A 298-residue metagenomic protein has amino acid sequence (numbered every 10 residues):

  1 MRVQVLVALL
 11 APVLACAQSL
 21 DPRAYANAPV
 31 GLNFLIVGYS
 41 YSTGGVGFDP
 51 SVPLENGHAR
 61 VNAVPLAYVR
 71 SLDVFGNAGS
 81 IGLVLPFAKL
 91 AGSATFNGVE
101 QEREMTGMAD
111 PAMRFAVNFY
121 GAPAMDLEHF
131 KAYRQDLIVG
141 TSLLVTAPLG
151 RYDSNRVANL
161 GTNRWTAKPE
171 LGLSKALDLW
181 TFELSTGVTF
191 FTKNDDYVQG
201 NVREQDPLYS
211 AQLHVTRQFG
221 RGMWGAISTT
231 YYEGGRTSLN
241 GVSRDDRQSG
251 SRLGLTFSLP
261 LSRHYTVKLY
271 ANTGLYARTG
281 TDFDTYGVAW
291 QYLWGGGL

Functional and structural regions predicted by a protein language model:
G31, H58-L66, T106-M113, L137 (+4 more regions): Residues that define the transmembrane beta-barrel architecture of outer-membrane proteins
N33-L35, G79-L83, M113, L137-L143 (+5 more regions): Transmembrane beta-strands of outer-membrane beta-barrel proteins
V37-Y39, L66-R70, M113-F119, L143 (+6 more regions): Residues on the lipid-exposed face of transmembrane beta-strands in outer-membrane beta-barrel proteins
Y39-G45, L85-A91, F119, V145-R151 (+5 more regions): Transmembrane beta-strands of outer-membrane beta-barrel pores
S42-A63, E100-Q101, S154-N159: Surface-exposed strand-loop-strand hairpins of Gram-negative outer-membrane beta-barrel proteins
G45-V46, G76-G79, P123, L179-F182 (+3 more regions): Repeated loop/turn-to-beta-strand initiation elements of outer-membrane beta-barrel proteins
K89-E204, D245-D246: Outer-membrane pore/translocation modules
V198-L298: Outer membrane beta-barrel transmembrane domains
